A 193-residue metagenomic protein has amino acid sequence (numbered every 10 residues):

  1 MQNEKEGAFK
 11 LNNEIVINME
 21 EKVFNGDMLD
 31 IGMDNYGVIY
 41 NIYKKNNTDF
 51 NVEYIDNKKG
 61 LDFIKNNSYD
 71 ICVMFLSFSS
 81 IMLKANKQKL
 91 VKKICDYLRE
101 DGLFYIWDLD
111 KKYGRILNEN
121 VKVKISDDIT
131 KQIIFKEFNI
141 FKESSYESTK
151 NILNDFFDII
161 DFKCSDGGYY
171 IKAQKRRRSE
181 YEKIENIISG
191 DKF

Functional and structural regions predicted by a protein language model:
M1-V23: Class I SAM-dependent methyltransferase Rossmann-like catalytic core, especially the SAM/SAH-binding loop
K22-V23, N46, L98: A generic alpha-to-beta junction signature in SAM-dependent methyltransferases
V23-G37: Conserved class I S-adenosyl-L-methionine
G60-N66: Short conserved loop adjoining the S-adenosyl-L-methionine
Y69-Q88: A short SAM/SAH-binding and catalytic strip from SAM-dependent methyltransferases
Q88-L103: A short glycine-rich, Lys/Arg-flanked "PGG" loop and its adjoining helix->strand segment in the class I
L109-F156: C-terminal alpha-helical "lid/dimerization" subdomain adjacent to the S-adenosyl-L-methionine
D155-F193: Core SAM-dependent methyltransferase catalytic element
